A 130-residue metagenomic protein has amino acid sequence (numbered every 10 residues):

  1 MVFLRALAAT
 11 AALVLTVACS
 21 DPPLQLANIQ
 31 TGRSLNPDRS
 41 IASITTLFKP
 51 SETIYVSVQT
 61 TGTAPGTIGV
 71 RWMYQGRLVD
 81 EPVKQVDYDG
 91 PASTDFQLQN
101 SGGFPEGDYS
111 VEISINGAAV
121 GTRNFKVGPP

Functional and structural regions predicted by a protein language model:
M1-A8: Bacterial N-terminal signal peptides that target proteins for export
L15-A18: C-terminal motif of bacterial Sec signal peptides marking the signal peptidase cleavage site
S20-P50: Short, compositionally biased P/S/T/A/G/V-rich stretches that sit at domain boundaries
T53-T61: Short edge beta-strand/loop segments characteristic of extracellular beta-sandwich folds
V70-G76, I113: Conserved aromatic beta-strand anchor motif in extracellular beta-sandwich/beta-rich domains
V79-D89: Solvent-exposed serine/threonine-rich low-complexity stretches and specific carbohydrate-binding patches
Y88-L98: Aromatic sugar-binding surface patches on proteins that engage polysaccharides or sugar-phosphate polymers
S101-G103, S110-V127: Short, exposed beta-strand-loop hairpins at the edges of beta-sheets in extracellular/periplasmic proteins
